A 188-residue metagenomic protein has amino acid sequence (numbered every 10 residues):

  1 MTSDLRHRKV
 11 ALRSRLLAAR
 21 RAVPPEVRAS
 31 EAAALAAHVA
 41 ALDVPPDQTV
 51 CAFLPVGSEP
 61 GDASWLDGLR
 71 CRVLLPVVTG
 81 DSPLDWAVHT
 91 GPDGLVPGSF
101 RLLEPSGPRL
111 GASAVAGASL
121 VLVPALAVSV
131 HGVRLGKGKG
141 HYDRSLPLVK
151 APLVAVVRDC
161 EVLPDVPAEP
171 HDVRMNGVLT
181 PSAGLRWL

Functional and structural regions predicted by a protein language model:
M1-H7, A11, A18-A22, A116-V121 (+2 more regions): Surface-exposed, charge/polar-rich loops and edge strands
T2-A116: N-terminal active-site beta-alpha-beta segment that forms phosphate/nucleotide-binding and substrate-recognition loops
L16, A52, V73, L122 (+2 more regions): A residue-level signal for conserved active-site and pocket-lining positions in enzyme catalytic cores
F53-P55, P76, V123-P124, A155-V157: Short beta-strand segments
P55-S58, L126-V130: Short glycine-rich anion-binding loops that position phosphate/pyrophosphate groups of nucleotides and phosphorylated
G61-D67, G132-D143: Short Gly/Thr/Asp-enriched flexible loops that form oxyanion-binding sites at enzyme active sites
S82-V88, V133-L135, G184: Short, well-ordered strand-loop elements centered on a beta-strand within folded domains, enriched for acidic residues
P105-R109, P124, L148: Mid-sequence acidic-hydrophobic segments that form the walls of catalytic/ligand-binding cavities or oligomerization
